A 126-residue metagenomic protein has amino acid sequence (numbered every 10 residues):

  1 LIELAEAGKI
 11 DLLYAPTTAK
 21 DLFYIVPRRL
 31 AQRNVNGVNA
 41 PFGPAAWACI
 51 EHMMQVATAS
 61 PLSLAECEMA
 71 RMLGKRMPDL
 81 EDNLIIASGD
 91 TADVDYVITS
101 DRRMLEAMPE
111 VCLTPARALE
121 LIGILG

Functional and structural regions predicted by a protein language model:
L1-M77, G123: PIN-domain endoribonuclease scaffold, especially VapC-family toxins
A15, E81, S100: Replace "coordinates the UDP/GDP/TDP-sugar" with "coordinates nucleotide-activated sugar donors
L64, D82-I86: Conserved glycosyltransferase catalytic-site signature
I86-G126: Acidic, PIN/NYN-like endoribonuclease modules and their adjacent C-terminal/linker elements
